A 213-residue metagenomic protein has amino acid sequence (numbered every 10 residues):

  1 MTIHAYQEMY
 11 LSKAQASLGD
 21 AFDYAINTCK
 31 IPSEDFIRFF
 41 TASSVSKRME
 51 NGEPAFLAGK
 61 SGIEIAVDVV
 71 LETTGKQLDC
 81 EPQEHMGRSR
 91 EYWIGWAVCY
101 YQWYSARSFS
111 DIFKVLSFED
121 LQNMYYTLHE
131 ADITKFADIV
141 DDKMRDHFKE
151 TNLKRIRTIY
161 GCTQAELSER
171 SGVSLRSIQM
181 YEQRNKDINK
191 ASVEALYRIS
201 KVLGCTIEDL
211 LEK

Functional and structural regions predicted by a protein language model:
E8-D68: N-terminal interaction modules that seed assembly of large macromolecular complexes
I26, R157, S168, S200: The alpha-helix within a helix-turn-helix
A66-T74, V193-D209: DNA major-groove recognition helix of helix-turn-helix/homeodomain DNA-binding modules
I139-G161: A short, Lys/Arg-rich alpha-helix, primarily the initiator
L153, L167-S168, I178-Y181, L210: Conserved hydrophobic/aromatic packing and binding residues within compact polymer-binding modules
T163, S174-S177, S192, T206: Short coil turns linking two alpha-helices in DNA-binding domains
V173-N189: Recognition helix of helix-turn-helix/homeodomain-like DNA-binding domains that insert into the DNA major groove
